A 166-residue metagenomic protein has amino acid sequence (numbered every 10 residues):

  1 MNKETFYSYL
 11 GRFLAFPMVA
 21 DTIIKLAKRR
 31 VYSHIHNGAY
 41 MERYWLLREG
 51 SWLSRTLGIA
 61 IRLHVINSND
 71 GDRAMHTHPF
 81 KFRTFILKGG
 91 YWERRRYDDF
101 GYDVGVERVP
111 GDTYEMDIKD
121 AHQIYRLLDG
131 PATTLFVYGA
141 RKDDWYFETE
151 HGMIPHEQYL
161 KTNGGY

Functional and structural regions predicted by a protein language model:
N2-G58: A short, N-terminal "cap"/entry segment at the start of jelly-roll beta-barrel domains of the cupin/DSBH fold
L53-I59, K81-F82, R94, V109 (+1 more regions): Beta-sandwich/jelly-roll carbohydrate-recognition scaffolds of carbohydrate-active enzymes
L53-R55, G71-H78, V106, Y125-L127: Short histidine-centered beta-strand/loop micro-motifs that create catalytic or ligand/metal-coordination sites
R62-T77, I118: Conserved short histidine dyad/triad with adjacent acidic residue
T77-E93: Short, conserved beta-strand element in jelly-roll/cupin
R95-Q123: Short acidic-glycine-tyrosine-enriched beta hairpin
D117-D144: Ligand-binding loop in jelly-roll beta-barrel domains
D144-Y166: Active-site or metal-binding loop neighborhoods of secreted/extracellular toxin and effector enzymes
